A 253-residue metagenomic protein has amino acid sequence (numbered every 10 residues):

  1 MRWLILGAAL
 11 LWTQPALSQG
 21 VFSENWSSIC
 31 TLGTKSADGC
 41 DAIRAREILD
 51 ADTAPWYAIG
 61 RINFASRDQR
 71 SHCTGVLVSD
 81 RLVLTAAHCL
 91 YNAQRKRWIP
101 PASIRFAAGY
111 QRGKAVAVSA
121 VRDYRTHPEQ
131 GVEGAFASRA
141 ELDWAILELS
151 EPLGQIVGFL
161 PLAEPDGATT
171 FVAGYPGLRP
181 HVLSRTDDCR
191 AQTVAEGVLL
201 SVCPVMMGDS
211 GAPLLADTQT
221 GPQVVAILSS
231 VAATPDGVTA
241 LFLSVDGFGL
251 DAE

Functional and structural regions predicted by a protein language model:
M1-G7: Sec-dependent signal peptide recognition, specifically the positively charged N-region followed immediately by
T13-P15: N-terminal signal peptide c-region/cleavage motif recognized by signal peptidases
L17-L77, V245-A252: Protease-domain processing segments flanking chymotrypsin-fold serine proteases, especially trypsin-like
A37-Y57, F64-D68, Y91, R97-L153: Conserved catalytic-core segment of clan PA serine endopeptidases
R81, T85: Cytochrome P450 catalytic-core helices
A140-W144, E148-V205, D209: Chymotrypsin/trypsin-fold serine protease catalytic domain
G154-Q155, V225-E253: C-terminal cap/linker of serine protease catalytic domains
P204-L228: Catalytic nucleophile loop of clan PA
